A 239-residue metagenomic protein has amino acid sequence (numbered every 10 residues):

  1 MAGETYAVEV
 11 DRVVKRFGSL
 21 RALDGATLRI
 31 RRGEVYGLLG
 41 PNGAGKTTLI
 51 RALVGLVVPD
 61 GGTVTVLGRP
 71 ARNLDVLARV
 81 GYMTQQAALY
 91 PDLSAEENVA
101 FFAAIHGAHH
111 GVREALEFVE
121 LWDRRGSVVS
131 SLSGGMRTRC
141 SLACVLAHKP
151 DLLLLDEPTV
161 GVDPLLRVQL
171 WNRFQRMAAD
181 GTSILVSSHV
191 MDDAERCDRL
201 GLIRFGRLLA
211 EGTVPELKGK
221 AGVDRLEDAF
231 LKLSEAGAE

Functional and structural regions predicted by a protein language model:
V54: Helix-to-loop junction immediately C-terminal to a conserved catalytic motif
G62-V76: Conserved ABC transporter NBD signature motif
A100, A104-R124: Conserved ABC ATPase "signature" region
L153-E157: Catalytic Walker B motif of ABC-type/P-loop ATPase nucleotide-binding domains
E211-G212: ABC ATPase "signature
